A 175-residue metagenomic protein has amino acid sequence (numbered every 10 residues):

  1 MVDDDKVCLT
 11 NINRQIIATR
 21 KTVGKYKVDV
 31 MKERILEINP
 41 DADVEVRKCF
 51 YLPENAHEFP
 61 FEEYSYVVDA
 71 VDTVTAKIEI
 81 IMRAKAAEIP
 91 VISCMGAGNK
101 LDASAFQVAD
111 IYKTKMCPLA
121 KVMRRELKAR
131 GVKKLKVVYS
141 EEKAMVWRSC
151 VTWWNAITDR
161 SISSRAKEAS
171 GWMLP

Functional and structural regions predicted by a protein language model:
M1-P175: Adenine nucleotide-associated cytosolic modules
